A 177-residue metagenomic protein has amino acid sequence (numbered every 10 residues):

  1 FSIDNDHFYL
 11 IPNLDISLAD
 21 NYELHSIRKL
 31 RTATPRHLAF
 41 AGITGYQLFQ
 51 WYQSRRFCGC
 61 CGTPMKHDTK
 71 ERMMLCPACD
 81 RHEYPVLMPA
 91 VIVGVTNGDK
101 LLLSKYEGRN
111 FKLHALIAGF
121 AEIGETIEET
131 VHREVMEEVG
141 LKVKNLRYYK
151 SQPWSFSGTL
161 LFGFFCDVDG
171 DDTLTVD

Functional and structural regions predicted by a protein language model:
S2-T32, A121-D177: Unchanged
N5-D6, K70-R72, D99-K100: Beta-strand-connecting loop/turn residues
S17-C60: A gly/proline- and charged-residue-enriched helix-loop-helix capping module
T44-G94: Cys/His-rich short segments
K70, L87-M88, A115, G158-T159 (+1 more regions): Short glycine/proline-enriched turns and hinge-like loops at secondary-structure junctions
E71, E107, Q152-W154: Short, solvent-exposed coil/turn elements at secondary-structure transition points
M74-L116, F120, K142-V143, R147 (+1 more regions): N-terminal strand-loop-strand
